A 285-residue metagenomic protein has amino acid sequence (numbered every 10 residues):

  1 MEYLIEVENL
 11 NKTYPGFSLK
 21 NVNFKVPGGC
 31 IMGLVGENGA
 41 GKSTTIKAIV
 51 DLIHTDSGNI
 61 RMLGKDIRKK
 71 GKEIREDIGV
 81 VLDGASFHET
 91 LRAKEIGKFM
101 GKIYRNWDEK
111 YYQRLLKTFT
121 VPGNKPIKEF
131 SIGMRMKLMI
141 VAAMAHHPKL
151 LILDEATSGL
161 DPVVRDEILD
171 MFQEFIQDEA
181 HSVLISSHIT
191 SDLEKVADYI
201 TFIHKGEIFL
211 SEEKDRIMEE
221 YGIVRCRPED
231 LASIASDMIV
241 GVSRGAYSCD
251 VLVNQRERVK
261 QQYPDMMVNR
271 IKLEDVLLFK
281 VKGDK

Functional and structural regions predicted by a protein language model:
E2-I185, T190-S191, K195-H204: ABC transporter nucleotide-binding domains
Y14-F17, G29, H147, S236-I239 (+1 more regions): Short glycine/proline-enriched coil/turn segments at helix->beta-strand junctions
F17, K110-R114, D215, E229 (+3 more regions): Generic alpha-helical secondary structure signal
R92, E213, N269-K272: Short loop/turn segments at beta->alpha junctions
L151-I152, D230-I234, E257-Q261, D275: Short, surface-exposed beta-strand/loop "edge" segments at domain boundaries and coil↔beta transitions
L169-V253: ABC transporter nucleotide-binding domain
I239-K285: C-terminal coupling/interaction segments
